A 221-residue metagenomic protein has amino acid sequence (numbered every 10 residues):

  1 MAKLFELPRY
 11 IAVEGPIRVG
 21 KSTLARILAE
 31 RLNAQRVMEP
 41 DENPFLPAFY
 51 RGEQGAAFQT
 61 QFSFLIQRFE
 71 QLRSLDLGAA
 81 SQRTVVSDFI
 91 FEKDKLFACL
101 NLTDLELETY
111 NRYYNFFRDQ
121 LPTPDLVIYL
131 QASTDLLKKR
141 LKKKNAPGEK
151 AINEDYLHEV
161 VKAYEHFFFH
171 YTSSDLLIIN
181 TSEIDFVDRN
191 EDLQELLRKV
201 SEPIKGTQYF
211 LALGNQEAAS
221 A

Functional and structural regions predicted by a protein language model:
V13: Hydrophobic anchor at the beta1->P-loop junction of P-loop NTPases
P16: P-loop (Walker A) phosphate-binding loop of NTP-binding proteins
K21: Conserved lysine of the Walker
L24-A25, A29: Post-Walker A alpha-helix
E30-Q67: Conserved substrate/cofactor phosphate-moiety recognition/catalytic segment in nucleotide-dependent phosphotransferases
A56-P122: Glycine-rich phosphate-binding loop used to anchor ATP phosphates in small-molecule kinases, encompassing both
D94-E165: A glycine- and Lys/Arg-enriched "phosphate-lid" helix/loop adjacent to the NTP-binding pocket of small-molecule kinases
K142-A151, H158-A221: NTP-dependent small-molecule kinase module
